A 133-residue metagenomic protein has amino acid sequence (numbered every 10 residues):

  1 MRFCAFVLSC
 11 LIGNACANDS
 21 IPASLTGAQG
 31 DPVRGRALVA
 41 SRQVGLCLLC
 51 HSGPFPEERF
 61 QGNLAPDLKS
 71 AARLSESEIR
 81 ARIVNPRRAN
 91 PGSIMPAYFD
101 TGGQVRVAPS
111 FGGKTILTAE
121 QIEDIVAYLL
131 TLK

Functional and structural regions predicted by a protein language model:
C4-N14: Bacterial N-terminal signal peptides
N18-R42: Electrostatic cytochrome c docking/interface patches
L25-T26, L48, S52-R88, I94-A108: Gly/Gly-Pro-rich "capping" loops immediately C-terminal to redox-active cysteine motifs in periplasmic/lumenal
D31-R34, S75, I79, Q121-I122: Stable alpha-helical elements in mature extracytoplasmic
V33-L48, R59-G62, K114-A119: Sequence context surrounding c-type heme c attachment/ligation sites in exported
R36-V39, L48, R80, V84 (+1 more regions): Non-transmembrane alpha-helical segments in soluble domains of secreted/periplasmic/extracellular proteins
S77, D100-K133: C-terminal capping alpha-helices of c-type cytochrome domains
